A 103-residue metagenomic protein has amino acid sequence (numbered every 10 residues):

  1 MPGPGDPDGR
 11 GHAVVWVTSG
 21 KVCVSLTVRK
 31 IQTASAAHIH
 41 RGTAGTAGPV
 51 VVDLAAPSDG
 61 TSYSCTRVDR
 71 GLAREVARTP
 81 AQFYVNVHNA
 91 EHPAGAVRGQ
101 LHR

Functional and structural regions predicted by a protein language model:
M1-A37, R41-R103: Metal-centered catalytic cores of metalloenzymes
